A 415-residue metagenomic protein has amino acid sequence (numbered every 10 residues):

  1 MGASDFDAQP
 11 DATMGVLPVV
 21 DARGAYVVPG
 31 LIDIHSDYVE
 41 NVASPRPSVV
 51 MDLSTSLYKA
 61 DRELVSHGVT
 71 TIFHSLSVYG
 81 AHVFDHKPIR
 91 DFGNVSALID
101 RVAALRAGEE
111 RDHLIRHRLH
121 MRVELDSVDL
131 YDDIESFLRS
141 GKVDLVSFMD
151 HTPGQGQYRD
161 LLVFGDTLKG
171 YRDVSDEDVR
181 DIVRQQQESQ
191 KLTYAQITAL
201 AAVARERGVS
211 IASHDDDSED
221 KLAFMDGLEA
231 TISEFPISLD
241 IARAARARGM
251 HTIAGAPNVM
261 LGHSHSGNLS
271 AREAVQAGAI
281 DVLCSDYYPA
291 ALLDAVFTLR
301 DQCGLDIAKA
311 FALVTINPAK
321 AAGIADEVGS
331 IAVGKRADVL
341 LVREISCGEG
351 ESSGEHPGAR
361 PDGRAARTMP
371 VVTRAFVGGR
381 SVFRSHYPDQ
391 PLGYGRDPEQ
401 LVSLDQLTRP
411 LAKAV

Functional and structural regions predicted by a protein language model:
M1-V28, P388: Histidine-rich, glycine-flanked metal-binding segment
A22-S96: Metal-associated gating/positioning segment near the N- to mid-region
G30-I34, I72-H74, I115-M121, D144-D150 (+4 more regions): Hydrophobic faces of well-ordered beta-strands that scaffold small-molecule active sites in alpha/beta enzyme cores
R62-S66, T70-T71, G141, F297-D301 (+1 more regions): Active-site microenvironment of metallo-dependent hydrolases
Y79-D216: Metal-coordinating catalytic core of metallo-dependent amide/deamination hydrolases
S140-D144, M225-I232, A247-I253, G278-D281: Glycine-enriched alpha-helix->loop->beta-strand junction motifs that scaffold or abut catalytic
K191-T193, S213-D215, S233-A242, L261-N268: A general structural motif
R248-N258, G262-V342: His/Asp/Glu-enriched, well-ordered alpha-helical/loop segment that forms or immediately abuts the divalent-metal
